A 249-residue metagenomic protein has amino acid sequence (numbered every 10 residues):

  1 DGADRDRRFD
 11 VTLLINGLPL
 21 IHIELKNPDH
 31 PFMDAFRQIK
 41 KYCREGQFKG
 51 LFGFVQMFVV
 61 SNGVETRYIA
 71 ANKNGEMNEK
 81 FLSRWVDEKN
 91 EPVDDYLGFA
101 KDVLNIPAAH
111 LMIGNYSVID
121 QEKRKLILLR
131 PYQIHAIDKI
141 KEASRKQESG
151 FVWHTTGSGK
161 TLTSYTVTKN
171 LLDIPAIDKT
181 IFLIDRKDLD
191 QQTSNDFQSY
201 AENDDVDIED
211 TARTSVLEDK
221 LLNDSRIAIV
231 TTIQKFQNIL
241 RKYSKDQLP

Functional and structural regions predicted by a protein language model:
D1-K179, D188, Q192-D204, D224-A228: ATP-dependent helicase/translocase motor core
V11, D219-L222, K245-Q247: Replace "in large, NTP-powered and nucleic-acid-processing enzymes" with "in large, NTP-powered factors and other
N105-I106, R213, P249: Helix N-terminus capping/helix-initiation residues
K187, I208-D219, I233-N238: Conserved helicase motor
I227-P249: Conserved RecA-like ASCE ATPase "motif II neighborhood" in helicase/translocase motors
